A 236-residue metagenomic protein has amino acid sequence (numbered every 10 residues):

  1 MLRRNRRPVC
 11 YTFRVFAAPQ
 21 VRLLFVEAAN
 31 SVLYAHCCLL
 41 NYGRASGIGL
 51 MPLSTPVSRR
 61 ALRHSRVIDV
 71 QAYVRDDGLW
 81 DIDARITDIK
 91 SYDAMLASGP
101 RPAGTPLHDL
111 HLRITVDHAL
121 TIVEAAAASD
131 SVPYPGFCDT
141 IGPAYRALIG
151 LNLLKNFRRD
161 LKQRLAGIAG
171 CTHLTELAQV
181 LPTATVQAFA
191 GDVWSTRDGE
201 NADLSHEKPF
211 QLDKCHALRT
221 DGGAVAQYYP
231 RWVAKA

Functional and structural regions predicted by a protein language model:
L2, L23-L24, L33, L39-L40 (+1 more regions): Leucine-biased recognition of intrinsically disordered, low-complexity hydrophobic segments
R3-R7, R14, R22, R44: Basic polycationic patches enriched in arginine
N5, A17, E27-N30, N41: Intrinsically disordered, low-complexity polyampholyte segments enriched for Lys and acidic residues
C10, C37-C38: Cysteine-centered motifs
G49-W80, R85-K90: Short, Gly/Pro- and small/polar-rich lid/capping loops
H64, I86-A236: Active-site- and interface-proximal helix/loop "cap" or "latch" segments in soluble metabolic and energy-transducing
